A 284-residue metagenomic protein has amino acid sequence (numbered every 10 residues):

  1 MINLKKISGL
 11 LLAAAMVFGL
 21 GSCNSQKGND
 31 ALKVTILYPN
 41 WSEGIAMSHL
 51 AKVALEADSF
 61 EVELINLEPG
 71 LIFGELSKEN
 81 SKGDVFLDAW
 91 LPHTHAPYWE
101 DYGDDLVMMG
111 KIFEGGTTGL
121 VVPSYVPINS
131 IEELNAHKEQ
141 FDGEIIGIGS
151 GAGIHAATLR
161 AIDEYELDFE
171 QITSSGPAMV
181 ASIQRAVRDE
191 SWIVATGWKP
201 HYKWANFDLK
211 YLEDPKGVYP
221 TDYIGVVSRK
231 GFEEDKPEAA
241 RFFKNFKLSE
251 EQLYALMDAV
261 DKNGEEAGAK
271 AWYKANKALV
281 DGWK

Functional and structural regions predicted by a protein language model:
F18-S22: C-terminal motif of bacterial Sec signal peptides marking the signal peptidase cleavage site
G28-E43, F60-I65, D142-I146, F243: Short, well-ordered beta-strand elements
W41-S42, E63-L76, Q171-S182: Short helix-initiation/N-cap motifs at beta->coil->alpha
S48, E68-D104, A181-S182, Y202-D208: Pocket-flanking alpha-helical
A51-S59, A136-I172, K274: Ligand-binding cleft/hinge of the Venus flytrap
G103-S150: A conserved helix-loop-strand patch within extracytoplasmic ligand-binding domains of the periplasmic binding
D105-F113, W192-T196, A205-P220: Short beta-strand->loop
T117-P127, D222-K236, F242: A bilobed periplasmic-binding-protein/Venus flytrap-type ligand-binding module shared by bacterial periplasmic
